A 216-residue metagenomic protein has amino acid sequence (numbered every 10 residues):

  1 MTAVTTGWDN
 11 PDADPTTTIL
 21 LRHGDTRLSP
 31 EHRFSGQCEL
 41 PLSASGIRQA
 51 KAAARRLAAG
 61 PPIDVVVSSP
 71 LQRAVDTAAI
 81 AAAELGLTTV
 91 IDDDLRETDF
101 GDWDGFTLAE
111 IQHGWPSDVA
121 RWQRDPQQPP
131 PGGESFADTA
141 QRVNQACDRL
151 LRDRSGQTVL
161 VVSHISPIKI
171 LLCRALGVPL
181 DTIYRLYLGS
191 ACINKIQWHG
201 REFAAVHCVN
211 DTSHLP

Functional and structural regions predicted by a protein language model:
M1-T17, A53, L87, T98-E110 (+2 more regions): Acidic, low-complexity terminal tails and accessory targeting/binding regions of phosphate-metabolizing enzymes
T2-T6, N10-L87, I91: Active-site-proximal alpha-helix that buttresses catalytic centers in soluble enzyme cores
T26, P167-I168: Short active-site segment of divalent metal-dependent hydrolases/proteases that encodes the spacing between
K51-A58, A140, N144-R152, L172: Generic structural signal for well-ordered alpha-helical scaffold segments
I80, I170-R174: Active-site signature of alpha/beta-hydrolase-fold catalytic machinery across serine- and Asp/Cys-nucleophile hydrolases
A83-N144, A205-C208: Phosphate-handling substructures
H164: Short basic (Lys/Arg) and small-residue
